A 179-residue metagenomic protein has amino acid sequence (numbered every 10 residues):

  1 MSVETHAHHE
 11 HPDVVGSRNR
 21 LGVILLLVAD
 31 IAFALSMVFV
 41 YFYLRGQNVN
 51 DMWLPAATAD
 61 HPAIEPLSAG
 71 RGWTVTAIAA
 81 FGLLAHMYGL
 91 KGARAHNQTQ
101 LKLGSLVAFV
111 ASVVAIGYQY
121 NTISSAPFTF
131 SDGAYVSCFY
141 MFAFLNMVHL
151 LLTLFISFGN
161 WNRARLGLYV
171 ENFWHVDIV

Functional and structural regions predicted by a protein language model:
M1-V179: ...captures the hydrophobic TM-helix bundle architecture rather than a specific catalytic motif, and can also fire on
